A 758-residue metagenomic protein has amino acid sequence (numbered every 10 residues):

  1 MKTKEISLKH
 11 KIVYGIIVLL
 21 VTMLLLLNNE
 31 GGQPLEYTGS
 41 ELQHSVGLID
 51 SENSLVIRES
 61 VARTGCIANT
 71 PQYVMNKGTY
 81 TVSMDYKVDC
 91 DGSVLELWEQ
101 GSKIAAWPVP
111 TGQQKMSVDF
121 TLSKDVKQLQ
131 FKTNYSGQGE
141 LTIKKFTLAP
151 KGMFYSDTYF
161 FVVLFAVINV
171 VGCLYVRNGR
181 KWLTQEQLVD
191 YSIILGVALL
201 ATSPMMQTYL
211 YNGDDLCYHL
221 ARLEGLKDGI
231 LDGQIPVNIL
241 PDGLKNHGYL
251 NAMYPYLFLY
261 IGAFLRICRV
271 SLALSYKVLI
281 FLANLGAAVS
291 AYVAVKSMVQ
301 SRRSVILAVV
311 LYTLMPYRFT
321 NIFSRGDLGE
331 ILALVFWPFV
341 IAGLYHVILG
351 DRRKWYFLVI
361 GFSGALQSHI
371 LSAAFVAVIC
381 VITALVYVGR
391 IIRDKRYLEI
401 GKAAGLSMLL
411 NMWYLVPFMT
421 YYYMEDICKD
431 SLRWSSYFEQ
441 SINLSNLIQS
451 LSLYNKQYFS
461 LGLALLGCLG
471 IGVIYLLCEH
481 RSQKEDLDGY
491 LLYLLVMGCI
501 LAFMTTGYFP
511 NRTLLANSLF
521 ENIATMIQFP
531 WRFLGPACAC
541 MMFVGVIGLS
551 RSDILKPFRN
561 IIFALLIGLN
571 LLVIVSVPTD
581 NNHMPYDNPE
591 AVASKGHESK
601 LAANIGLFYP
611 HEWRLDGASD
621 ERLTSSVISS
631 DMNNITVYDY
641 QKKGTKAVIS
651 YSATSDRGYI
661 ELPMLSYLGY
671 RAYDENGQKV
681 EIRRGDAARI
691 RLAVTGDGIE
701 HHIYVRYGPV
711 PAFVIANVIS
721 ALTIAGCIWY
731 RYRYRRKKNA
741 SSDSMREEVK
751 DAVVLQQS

Functional and structural regions predicted by a protein language model:
M1-G31, M153-P204, I724-S758: Start-transfer (signal-anchor) and selected internal transmembrane alpha helices of multi-pass inner/ER membrane
L24-E30, A198-Y209, D228-N238, V270 (+5 more regions): Membrane-interface helix-loop junctions at the exits of transmembrane helices
P34-G39, E399-E479, Y490, A591-R614 (+3 more regions): Periplasmic/ER-lumenal interhelical loops and adjacent helix-loop junctions in multi-pass membrane proteins
N76, S83, I104-A106, T111 (+2 more regions): Active-site-proximal, structured, solvent-exposed surfaces of multi-pass membrane proteins that position macromolecular
A198-F336, G343, G364-A365, I370-A374 (+1 more regions): Active-site lumenal/periplasmic loops and adjacent helix-entry segments of GT-C-fold, multi-pass membrane
P338-W355: Membrane-interface transmembrane helices that cradle and orient dolichyl/undecaprenyl
G343, W355-H369, A403-L409: Membrane-interface alpha helices of multi-pass inner-membrane proteins
F375-M408, V473-Q483: Perimembrane helix-loop-helix junctions
